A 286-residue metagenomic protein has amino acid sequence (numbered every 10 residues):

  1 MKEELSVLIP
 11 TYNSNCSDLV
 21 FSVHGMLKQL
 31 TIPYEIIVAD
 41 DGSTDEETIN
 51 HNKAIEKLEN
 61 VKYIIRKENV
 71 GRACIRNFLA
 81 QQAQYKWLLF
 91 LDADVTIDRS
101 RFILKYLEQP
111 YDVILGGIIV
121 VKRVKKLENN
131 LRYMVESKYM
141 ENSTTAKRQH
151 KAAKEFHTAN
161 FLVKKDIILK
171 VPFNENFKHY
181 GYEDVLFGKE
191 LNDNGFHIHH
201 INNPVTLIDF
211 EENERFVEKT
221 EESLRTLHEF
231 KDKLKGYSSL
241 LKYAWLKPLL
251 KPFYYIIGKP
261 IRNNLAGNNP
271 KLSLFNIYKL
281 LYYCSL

Functional and structural regions predicted by a protein language model:
M1-G25: N-proximal low-complexity "stem/linker" segments adjacent to membrane-targeting elements
V23-I65: Acidic donor-binding segment of Leloir-type glycosyltransferases
R66-A83: Glycine-rich, basic loop-to-helix element that forms the pyrophosphate-binding segment of sugar-nucleotide handling
L88: Short aromatic/hydrophobic "clamp" motif used to bind/position activated sugar donors
S100-N130: Conserved donor NDP-sugar-binding/catalytic core segment of glycosyltransferases
S143-V163, H179: A recurrent flexible, glycine/aromatic-enriched loop bordering the glycosyltransferase active site that acts as
H179-F187: Acidic donor-binding loop at a coil-to-helix junction in glycosyltransferase catalytic cores that engages
E222-R225, K235-L286: Non-catalytic, C-terminal membrane-associated alpha-helical segments of glycosyltransferases
